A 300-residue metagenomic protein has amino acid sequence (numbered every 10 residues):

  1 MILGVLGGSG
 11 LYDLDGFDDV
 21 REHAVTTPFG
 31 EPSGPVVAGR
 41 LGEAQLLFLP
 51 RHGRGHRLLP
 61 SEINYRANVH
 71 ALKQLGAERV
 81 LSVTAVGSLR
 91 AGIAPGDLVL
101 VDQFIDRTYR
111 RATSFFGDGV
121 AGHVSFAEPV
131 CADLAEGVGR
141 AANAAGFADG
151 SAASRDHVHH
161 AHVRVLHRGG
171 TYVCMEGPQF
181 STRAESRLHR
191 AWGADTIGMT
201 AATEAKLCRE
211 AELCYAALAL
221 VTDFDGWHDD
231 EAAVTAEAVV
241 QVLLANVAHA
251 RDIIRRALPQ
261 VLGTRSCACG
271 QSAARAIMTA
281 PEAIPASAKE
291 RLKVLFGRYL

Functional and structural regions predicted by a protein language model:
M1-E128, Y299-L300: Metabolite-binding pocket within alpha/beta catalytic cores that recognizes anionic/polar moieties
K73-G76, R190, R209: Non-catalytic positions within long, well-ordered alpha-helices that form the structural scaffold/packing of enzyme
E78-R79, D195, C214: Short acidic/polar active-site loop segments enriched in Thr and Asp
V83-R183, A191: Mid-sequence, gly/pro-rich, charge-dense loop/helix-turn segments that line enzyme active sites
M199-A236: Zn-dependent metallopeptidase/amidohydrolase metal-coordination segment
G226-R275: His/Asp/Glu-rich mid-to-C-terminal helical/loop segments that flank catalytic regions of hydrolases
S266-L300: A short, charged, Gly/Pro-tolerant segment at domain boundaries
